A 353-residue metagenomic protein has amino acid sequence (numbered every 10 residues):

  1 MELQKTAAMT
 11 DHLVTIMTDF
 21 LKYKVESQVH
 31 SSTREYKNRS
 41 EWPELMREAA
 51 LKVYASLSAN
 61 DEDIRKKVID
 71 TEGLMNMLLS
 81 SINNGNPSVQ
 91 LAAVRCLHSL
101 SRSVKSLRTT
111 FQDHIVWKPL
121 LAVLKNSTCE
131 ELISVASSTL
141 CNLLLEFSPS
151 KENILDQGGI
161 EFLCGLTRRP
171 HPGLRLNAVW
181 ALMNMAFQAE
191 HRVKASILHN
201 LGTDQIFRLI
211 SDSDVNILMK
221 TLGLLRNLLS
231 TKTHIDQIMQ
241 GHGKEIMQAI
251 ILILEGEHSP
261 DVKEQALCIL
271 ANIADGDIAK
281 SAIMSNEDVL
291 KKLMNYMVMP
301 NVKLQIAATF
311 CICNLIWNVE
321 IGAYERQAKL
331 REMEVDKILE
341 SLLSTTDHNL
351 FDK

Functional and structural regions predicted by a protein language model:
M1-L3, W42, E48-E62, S80-S81 (+11 more regions): Alpha-helical solenoid repeat architecture
E2-T15, S27-S31, E35-R39, P43 (+10 more regions): Elongated alpha-helical scaffolds that mediate protein-protein interactions in large eukaryotic proteins, primarily
T6-A8, T33, L57, F207 (+6 more regions): Alpha-solenoid helical-repeat scaffold
H12, A49, G73, A92 (+15 more regions): Charged catalytic carboxylate motif
V14, W117, E130, I160 (+6 more regions): Ankyrin repeat helix-2 register
I16-L21, E35, M77-L79, P119-L121 (+5 more regions): Buried hydrophobic core positions in alpha-solenoid tandem helical repeats
K22, S40, S58, N83 (+9 more regions): Alpha-solenoid HEAT/Armadillo repeat architecture
V25, P43, G85-N86, T128-C129 (+5 more regions): Short inter-helical turns and helix N-cap capping residues of alpha-solenoid HEAT/ARM repeat scaffolds
